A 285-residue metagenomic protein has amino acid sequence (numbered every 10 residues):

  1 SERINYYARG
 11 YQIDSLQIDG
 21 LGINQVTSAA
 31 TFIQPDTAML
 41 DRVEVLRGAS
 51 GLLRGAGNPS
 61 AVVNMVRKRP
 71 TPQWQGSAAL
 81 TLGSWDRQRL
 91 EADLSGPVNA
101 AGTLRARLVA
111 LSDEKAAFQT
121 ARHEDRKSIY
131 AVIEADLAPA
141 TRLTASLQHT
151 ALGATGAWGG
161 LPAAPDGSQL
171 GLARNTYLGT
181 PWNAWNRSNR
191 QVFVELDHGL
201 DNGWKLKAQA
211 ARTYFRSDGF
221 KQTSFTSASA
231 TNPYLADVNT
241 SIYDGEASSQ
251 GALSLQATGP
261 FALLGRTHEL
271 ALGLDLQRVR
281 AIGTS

Functional and structural regions predicted by a protein language model:
N5, L21-R47, N64-R67: Short acidic/polar hinge/loop motifs at secondary-structure boundaries that mediate gating or recognition
N24-Q25, M39-D41, L52-I129, L137-T141 (+1 more regions): Outer-membrane beta-barrel translocator/receptor signature
F32-Q34, L82-S84, T120-D125, N183-S188 (+1 more regions): Replace "Gram-negative outer membrane beta-barrel proteins" with "bacterial and organellar outer membrane beta-barrel
G76-A78, L104-L108, L143-A145, L206-A210 (+1 more regions): Transmembrane beta-strands of outer-membrane beta-barrel proteins
L80-D86, S112-A116, D125-K127, H149-G153 (+3 more regions): Transmembrane beta-strands of outer-membrane beta-barrel pores
A92-G96, A131-A135, V194-H198, L253-G259: Residues on the lipid-exposed face of transmembrane beta-strands in outer-membrane beta-barrel proteins
N99-A101, D136-A140, D201-G203, T258 (+1 more regions): Outer-membrane beta-barrel channels and translocator barrels
D113-A117, Y130-D136, A140-G199, K205 (+2 more regions): Acidic/polar loop-and-plug regions of large Gram-negative outer-membrane beta-barrel proteins
